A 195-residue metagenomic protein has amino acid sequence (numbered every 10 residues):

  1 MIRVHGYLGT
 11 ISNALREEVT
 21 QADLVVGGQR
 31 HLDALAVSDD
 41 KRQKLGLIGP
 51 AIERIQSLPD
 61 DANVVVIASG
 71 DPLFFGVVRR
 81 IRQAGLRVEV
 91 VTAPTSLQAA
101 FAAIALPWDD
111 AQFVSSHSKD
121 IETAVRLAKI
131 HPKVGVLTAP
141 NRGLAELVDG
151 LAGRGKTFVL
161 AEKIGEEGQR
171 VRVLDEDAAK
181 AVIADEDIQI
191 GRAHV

Functional and structural regions predicted by a protein language model:
M1-G9, N13-R16, N63-V64, I130-R192: A contiguous loop/helix-start segment that scaffolds small-molecule binding in enzyme catalytic cores
M1-V91, Q98-A100, T123, I190-G191: Class I S-adenosyl-L-methionine
L24-G27, L106, A152-T157: Generic secondary-structure signature for well-ordered alpha-helical cores
L32-A34, T95-A99, G143-L144, G165-G168: Short gly/pro/ser/thr-enriched loop/turn and capping motifs at secondary-structure boundaries
K41-I48, R87-T92, W108-S115, G155-A161: Short hydrophobic/aromatic-enriched beta-strand-loop microsegments
A99-A105, Q169-V173: Glycine-rich, charge-decorated loop segments at or immediately adjacent to ligand/cofactor-binding or catalytic sites
F101-P132, A139: Short, glycine-/small-residue-rich phosphate/pyrophosphate-handling segment
